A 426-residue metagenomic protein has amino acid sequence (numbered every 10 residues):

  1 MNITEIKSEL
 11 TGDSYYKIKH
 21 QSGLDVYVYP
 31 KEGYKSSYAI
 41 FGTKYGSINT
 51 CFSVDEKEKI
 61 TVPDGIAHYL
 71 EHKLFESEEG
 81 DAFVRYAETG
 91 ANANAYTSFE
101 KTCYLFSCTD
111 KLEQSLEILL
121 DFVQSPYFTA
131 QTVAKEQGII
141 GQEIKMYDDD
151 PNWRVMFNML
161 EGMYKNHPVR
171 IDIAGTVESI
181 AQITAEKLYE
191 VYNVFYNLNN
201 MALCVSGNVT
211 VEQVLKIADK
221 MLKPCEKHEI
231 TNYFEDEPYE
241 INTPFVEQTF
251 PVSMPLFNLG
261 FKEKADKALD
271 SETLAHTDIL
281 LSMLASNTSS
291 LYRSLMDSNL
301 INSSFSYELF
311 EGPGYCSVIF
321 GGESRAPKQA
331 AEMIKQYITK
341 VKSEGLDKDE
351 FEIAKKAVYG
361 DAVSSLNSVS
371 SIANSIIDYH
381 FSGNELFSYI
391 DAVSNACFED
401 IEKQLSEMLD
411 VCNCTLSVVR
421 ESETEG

Functional and structural regions predicted by a protein language model:
M1-A82, Y189-S294, N413-G426: His/Glu-rich zincin catalytic helix
D25, F398-E407: Low-complexity, intrinsically disordered Gly/Pro/Thr-rich segments
Y29, Y34-T50, K57, G65 (+7 more regions): M16 family metallopeptidases and their MPP-like homologs
Q124-Q131: Short, polar/flexible loop-turn hinges at active-site or ligand-entry regions and domain interfaces
E143-Y147, D236-S253, K356-S365: Short, conserved secondary-structure transition motifs
I180-V191: Active-site glycine-rich loop that binds ribose-phosphate moieties when present
Y189-Y192, V246, S306-E308, E402-S406: Generic recognition of flexible, low-complexity loop/linker segments
